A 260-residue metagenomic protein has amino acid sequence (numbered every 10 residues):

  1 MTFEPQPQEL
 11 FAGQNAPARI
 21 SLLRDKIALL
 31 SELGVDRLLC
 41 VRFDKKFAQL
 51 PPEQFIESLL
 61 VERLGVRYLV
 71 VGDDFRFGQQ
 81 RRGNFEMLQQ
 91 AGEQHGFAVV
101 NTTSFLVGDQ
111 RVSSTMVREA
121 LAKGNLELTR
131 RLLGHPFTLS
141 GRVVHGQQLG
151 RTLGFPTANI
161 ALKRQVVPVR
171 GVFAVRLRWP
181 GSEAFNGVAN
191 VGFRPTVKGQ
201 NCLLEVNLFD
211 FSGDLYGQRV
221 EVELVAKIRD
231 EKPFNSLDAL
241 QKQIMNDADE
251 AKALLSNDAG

Functional and structural regions predicted by a protein language model:
F3, F43, S104: Cofactor-binding loop segments of dinucleotide-utilizing enzymes, especially the Rossmann-like FAD- and NAD(P)+-binding
P7-H95: N-terminal Rossmann-like or analogous alpha/beta NTP/dinucleotide-binding catalytic cores that position adenine
D25, L128-H135, A239-N246, E250: A non-catalytic, amphipathic alpha-helix used as a structural packing/dimerization or gating element in enzyme scaffolds
L30, L69, T129, V175 (+1 more regions): Residue-level signal for inorganic ion chemistry
P52-E53, R81-F85, R111-S114, C202 (+1 more regions): Conserved strand-to-helix beginnings and helix N-cap segments that scaffold or border functional pockets
G92-F193: Glycine-rich, Lys/Arg-enriched anion-binding loops that position phosphate/diphosphate groups for phosphoryl
G146-G260: Phosphate/ribose-recognition catalytic cores of enzymes acting on nucleotide-derived substrates
